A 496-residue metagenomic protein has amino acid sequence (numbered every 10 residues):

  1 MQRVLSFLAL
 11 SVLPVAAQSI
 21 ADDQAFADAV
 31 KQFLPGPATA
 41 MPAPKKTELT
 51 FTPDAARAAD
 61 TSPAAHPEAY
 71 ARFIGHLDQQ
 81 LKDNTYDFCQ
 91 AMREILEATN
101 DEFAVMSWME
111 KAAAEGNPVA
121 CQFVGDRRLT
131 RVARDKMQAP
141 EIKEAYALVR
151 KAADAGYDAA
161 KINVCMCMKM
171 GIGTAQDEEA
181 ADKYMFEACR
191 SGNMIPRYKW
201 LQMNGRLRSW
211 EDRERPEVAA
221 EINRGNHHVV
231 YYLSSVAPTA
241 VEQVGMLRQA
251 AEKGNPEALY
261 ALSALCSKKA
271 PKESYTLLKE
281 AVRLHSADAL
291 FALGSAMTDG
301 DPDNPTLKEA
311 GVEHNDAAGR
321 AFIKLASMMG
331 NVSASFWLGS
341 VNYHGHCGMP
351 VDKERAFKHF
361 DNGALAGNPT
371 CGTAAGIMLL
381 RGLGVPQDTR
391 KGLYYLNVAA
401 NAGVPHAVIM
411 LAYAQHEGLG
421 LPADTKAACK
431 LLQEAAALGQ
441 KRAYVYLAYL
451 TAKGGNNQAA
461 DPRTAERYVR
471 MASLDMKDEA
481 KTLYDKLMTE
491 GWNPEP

Functional and structural regions predicted by a protein language model:
M1-F7: Sec-dependent signal peptide recognition, specifically the positively charged N-region followed immediately by
L10-A17: Hydrophobic h-region of N-terminal signal peptides that target proteins for export in Gram-negative bacteria
Q18-T99, G205, T489: N-terminal leader/linker segments that initiate helical-solenoid repeat arrays
H66-A71, T99-S107, R134-L148, A175-Y184 (+8 more regions): Structural signature of tandem alpha-helical TPR/SEL1-like repeats, specifically the intra-repeat loop/turn
Q80, K111-A112, K151-A152, E187-A188 (+8 more regions): Canonical positions in the second alpha-helix
Q80-D87, A114-P118, R131, K136 (+19 more regions): Short helix-capping/linker turns of helical repeat alpha-solenoids
Q90-A98, F123-A133, N163-M170, K199-R206 (+8 more regions): Hydrophobic face of amphipathic alpha-helices that form TPR/SEL1-like repeat modules and related alpha-solenoid
R470-P496: Terminal, low-structured helical/coil segments at or just beyond the last alpha-helical repeat
